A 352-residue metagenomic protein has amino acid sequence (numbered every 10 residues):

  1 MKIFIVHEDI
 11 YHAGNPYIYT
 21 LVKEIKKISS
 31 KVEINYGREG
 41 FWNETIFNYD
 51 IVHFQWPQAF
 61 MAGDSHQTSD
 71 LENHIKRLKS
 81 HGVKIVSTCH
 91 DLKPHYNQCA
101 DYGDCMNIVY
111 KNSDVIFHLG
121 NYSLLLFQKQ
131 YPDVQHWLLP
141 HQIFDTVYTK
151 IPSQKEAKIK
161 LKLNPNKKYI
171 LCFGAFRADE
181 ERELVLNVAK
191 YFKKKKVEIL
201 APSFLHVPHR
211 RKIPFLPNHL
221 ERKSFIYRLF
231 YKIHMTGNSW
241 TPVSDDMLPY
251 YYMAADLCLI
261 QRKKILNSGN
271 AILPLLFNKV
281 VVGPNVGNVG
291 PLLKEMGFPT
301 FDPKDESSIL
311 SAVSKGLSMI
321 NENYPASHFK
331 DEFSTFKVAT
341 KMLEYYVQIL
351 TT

Functional and structural regions predicted by a protein language model:
K111-Q128, P132-K150: Donor nucleotide-sugar binding/catalytic pocket of nucleotide-sugar-dependent glycosyltransferases
L139-T149, F176, L205-V207, F329-E332: Short beta-strand->alpha-helix junction loop in the catalytic core of nucleotide-activated group-transfer enzymes
T149-L163: A short helix/loop element that forms part of the nucleotide-sugar donor recognition site in Leloir-type
L163-E180, L186-A189, L200: Conserved donor-binding/catalytic core segment of Leloir-type glycosyltransferases
S203, R211-Y250: Nucleotide-activated donor-binding/catalytic signature segment of Leloir-type glycosyltransferases, i.e., the conserved
I260, V280-G283: Short hydrophobic beta-strand element within catalytic cores of glycosyltransferases and related nucleotide-activated
G290-K315: Change "using UDP/GDP/dTDP sugars" to "using nucleotide sugars
S307, S311, L317-T351: A charged, aromatic-enriched C-terminal amphipathic alpha-helix characteristic of glycosyltransferases across folds
